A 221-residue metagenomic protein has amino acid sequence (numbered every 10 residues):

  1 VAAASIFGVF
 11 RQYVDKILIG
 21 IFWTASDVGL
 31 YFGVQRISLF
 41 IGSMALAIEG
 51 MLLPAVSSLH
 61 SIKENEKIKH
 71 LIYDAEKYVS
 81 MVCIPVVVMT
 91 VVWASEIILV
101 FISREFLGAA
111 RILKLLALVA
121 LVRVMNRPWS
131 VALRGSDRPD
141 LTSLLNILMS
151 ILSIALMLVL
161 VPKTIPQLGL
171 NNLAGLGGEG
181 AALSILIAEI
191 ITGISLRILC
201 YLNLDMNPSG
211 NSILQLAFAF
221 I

Functional and structural regions predicted by a protein language model:
V1-Q12, M51, A55-H70, L202-A217: Interhelical loop/hinge segments that connect adjacent transmembrane helices in multipass membrane
A4, S38-G42, V82, V86 (+7 more regions): Alpha-helical transmembrane segments of multipass membrane proteins
Y13, F22-A25, G135-S136, K163 (+1 more regions): Helix-loop interface residues and adjacent transmembrane-helix termini in multi-pass membrane transporters, primarily
I17, I21, M44-A47, V87-V92 (+4 more regions): Membrane-embedded alpha-helical segments of multi-pass transporters/permeases
I19-G20, S57, R134, T142 (+2 more regions): Helix-capping/transition residues at the boundaries of transmembrane alpha-helices and the short helical linkers
L30-I147: Specific pore-lining/lateral-gate transmembrane helices of multi-pass inner-membrane transport and insertion machines
A75-V79, I112, L141, A188-I221: Membrane-interface "helix-start" segments
D140, I147-I194, N207, I221: Membrane-interface helix-loop junctions in multi-pass transport and translocation proteins
